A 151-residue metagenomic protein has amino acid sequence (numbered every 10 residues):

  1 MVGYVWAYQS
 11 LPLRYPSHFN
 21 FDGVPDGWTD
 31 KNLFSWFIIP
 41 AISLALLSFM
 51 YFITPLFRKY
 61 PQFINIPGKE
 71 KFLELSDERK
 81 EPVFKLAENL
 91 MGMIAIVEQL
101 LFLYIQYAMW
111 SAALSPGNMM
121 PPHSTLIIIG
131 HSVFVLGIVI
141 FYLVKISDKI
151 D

Functional and structural regions predicted by a protein language model:
M1-Y4, L44-S48, M91-Q99: Hydrophobic alpha-helical membrane-insertion segments
V5-F37: Active-site and channel-lining beta-strand-loop segments that bind or position nucleotide-derived/phosphorylated
Y8-L13, P55-I66, W110-G117, S147-D151: Transmembrane helix-loop junctions in multipass membrane proteins, especially transporters and channels
K31-I53, I127-V133: Alpha-helical transmembrane segments
Y60-E81: Juxtamembrane inter-helical linkers in multi-pass membrane proteins
E78-E98: Loop-to-transmembrane boundary segments
M93-A113: Alpha-helical transmembrane segments and their membrane-interface junctions in multi-pass membrane proteins
A108-D151: Alpha-helical transmembrane segments and their immediate juxtamembrane interface regions
